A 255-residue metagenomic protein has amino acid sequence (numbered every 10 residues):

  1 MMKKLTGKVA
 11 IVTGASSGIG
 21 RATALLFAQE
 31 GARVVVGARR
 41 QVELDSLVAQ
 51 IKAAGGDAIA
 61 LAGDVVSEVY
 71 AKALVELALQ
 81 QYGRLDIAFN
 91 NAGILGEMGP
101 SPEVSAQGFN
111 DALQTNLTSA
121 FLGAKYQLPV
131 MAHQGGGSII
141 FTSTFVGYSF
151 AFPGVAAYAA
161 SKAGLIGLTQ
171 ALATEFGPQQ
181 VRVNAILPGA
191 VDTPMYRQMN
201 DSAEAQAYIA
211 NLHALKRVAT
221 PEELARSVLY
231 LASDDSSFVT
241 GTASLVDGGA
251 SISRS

Functional and structural regions predicted by a protein language model:
V9, S16-S17: Conserved glycine-rich cofactor-binding loop
V42, A62-L74, A106, E222-E223: The beta1-alpha1 cofactor-binding region of Rossmann-like NAD(H)/NADP(H)-dependent oxidoreductases
L95-M98, L229, T240-S255: Short C-terminal tail/terminal secondary-structure segment of NAD(P)H-dependent dehydrogenase/reductase domains
G99-S101, S105-L113, I209: Substrate-binding pocket helix/loop in short-chain dehydrogenase/reductase
A124, S161, T169: Active-site helix of classical SDR
P129, Y148, T174-P178, S237: Alpha-helical segment proximal to the catalytic Tyr-Lys
P178, A185, A207-D235, V239 (+1 more regions): C-terminal helical subdomain
